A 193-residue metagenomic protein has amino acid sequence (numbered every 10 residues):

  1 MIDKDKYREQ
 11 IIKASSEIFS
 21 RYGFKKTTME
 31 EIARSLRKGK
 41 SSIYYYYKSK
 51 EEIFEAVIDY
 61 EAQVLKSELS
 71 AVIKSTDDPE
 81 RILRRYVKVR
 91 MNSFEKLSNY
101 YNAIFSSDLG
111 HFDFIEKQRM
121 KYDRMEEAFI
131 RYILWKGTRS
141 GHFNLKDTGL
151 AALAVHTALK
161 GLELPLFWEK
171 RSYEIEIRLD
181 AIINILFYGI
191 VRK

Functional and structural regions predicted by a protein language model:
M1-K6: N-terminal intrinsically disordered/low-complexity leader segments
Y7-S15, I32, V57-E61, L65 (+1 more regions): Generic hydrophobic, amphipathic alpha-helix propensity
Q10, I18-E52, A56: Helix-turn-helix
R21-K25, T76, L97, S140-G141: Short coil/turn segments at alpha/beta junctions that flank glycine-rich nucleotide-binding fingerprints
K50, V57, E61-L65, Y86-R90 (+3 more regions): Hydrophobic/aromatic residues within well-ordered alpha-helical segments
A56, S67-K96, A152-V155: Hydrophobic alpha-helical connector segments
M91-R131, R139: Short secondary-structure transition hinges
N102-S106, E116, M120, T138-N184: Hydrophobic/aromatic-rich alpha-helical bundle segments in the mid-to-C-terminal region
